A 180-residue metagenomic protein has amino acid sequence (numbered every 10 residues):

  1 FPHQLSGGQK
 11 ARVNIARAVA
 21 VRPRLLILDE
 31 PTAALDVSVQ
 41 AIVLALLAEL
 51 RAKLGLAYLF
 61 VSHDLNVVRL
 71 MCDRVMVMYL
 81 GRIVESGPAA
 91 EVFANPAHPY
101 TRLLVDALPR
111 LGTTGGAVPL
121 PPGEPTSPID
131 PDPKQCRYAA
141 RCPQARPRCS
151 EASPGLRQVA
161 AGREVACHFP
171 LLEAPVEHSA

Functional and structural regions predicted by a protein language model:
F1-L5, Q9: Conserved ABC ATPase signature
Q9-R12, A41: Conserved ABC ATPase nucleotide-binding domain "signature" region
R22: Conserved catalytic motifs of ABC-family nucleotide-binding domains
L26-D29: Catalytic Walker B motif of ABC-type/P-loop ATPase nucleotide-binding domains
P31, L35, V39-G116: P-loop NTP-binding/switch modules centered on Walker-like glycine-rich loops
P88-A180: Short catalytic/signature loops enriched in Gly
